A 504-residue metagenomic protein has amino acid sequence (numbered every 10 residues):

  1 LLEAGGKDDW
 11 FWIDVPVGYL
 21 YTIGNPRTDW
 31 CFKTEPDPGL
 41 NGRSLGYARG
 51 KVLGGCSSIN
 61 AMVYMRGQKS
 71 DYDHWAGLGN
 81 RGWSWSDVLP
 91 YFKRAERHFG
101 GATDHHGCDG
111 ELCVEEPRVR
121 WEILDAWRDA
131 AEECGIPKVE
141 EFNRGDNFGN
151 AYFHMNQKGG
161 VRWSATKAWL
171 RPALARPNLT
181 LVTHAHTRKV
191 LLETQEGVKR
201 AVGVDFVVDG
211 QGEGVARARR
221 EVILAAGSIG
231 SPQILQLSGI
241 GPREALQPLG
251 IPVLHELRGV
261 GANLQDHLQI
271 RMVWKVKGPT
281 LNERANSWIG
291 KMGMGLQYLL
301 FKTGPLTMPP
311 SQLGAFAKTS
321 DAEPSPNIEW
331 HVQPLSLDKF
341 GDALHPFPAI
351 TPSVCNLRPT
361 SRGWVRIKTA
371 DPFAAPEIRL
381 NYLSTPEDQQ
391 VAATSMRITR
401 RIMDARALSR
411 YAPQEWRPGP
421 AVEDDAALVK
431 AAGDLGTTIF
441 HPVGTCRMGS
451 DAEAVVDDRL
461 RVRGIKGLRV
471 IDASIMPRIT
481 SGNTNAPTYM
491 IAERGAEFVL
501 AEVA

Functional and structural regions predicted by a protein language model:
L1-A504: N-terminal redox-cofactor-binding region of secreted/periplasmic oxidoreductases
